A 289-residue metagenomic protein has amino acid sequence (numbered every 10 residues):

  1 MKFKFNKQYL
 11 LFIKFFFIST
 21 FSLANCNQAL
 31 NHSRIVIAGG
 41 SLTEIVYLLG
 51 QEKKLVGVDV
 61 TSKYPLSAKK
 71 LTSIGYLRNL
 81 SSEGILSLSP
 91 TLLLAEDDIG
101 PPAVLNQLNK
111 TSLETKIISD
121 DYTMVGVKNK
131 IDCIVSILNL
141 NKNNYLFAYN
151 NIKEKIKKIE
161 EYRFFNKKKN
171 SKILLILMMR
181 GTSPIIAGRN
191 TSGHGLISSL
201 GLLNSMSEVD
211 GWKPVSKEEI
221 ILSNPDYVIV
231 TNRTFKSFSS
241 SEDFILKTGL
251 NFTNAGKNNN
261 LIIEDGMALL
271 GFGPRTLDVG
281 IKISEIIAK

Functional and structural regions predicted by a protein language model:
K2-I13: Bacterial N-terminal signal peptides that target proteins for export
F12-S22: Bacterial N-terminal signal peptides
S33-L88, L92-I99, L202: A short, structured surface patch at a secondary-structure boundary
S33-R34, V125-N150, K157, V230-K289: Structured C-terminal subdomain patch of bacterial secreted/periplasmic proteins
S33-V46, N141-L200: Basic- and aromatic-lined ligand-binding clefts that recognize polyanionic substrates
D59, A187-W212, N232, I262-I263: His/Asp/Glu-enriched short active-site or ligand-binding loop at hydrolase and phosphoryl-transfer sites
S82-A95, K217-R233: Proline-aspartate-enriched helix->loop->beta-strand connector
A103, D120-V135, N170-S192, F238: Extracytoplasmic ligand-binding site segments that recognize negatively charged/polar headgroups
